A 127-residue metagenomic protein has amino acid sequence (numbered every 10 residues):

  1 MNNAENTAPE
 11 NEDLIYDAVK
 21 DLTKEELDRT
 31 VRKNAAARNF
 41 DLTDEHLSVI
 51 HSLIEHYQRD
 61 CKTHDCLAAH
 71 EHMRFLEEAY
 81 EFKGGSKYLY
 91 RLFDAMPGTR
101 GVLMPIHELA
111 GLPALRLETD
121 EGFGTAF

Functional and structural regions predicted by a protein language model:
M1-A35: Histone-fold modules and their flanking histone-like tails across chromatin and transcription assemblies
L22-T30, C66-A69, E81, P97: Short acidic alpha-helix initiation/capping motifs at coil-to-helix transition points, especially at protein N-termini
R29-N34, S52, E71-F75: A general alpha-helix detector
A36-F40: Short, mixed-charge amphipathic alpha-helical segments
L42-D44: Short helix-coil-helix linker/hinge
L47-Q58, L76: Amphipathic alpha-helical segments that form the core helices of the histone-fold
C61-K83: Short, structured protein-protein interaction patches enriched in aromatics and acidic/basic residues, typified by
F75-F127: Helix-rich interaction surfaces within compact, conserved domain-sized segments that mediate assembly or partner
